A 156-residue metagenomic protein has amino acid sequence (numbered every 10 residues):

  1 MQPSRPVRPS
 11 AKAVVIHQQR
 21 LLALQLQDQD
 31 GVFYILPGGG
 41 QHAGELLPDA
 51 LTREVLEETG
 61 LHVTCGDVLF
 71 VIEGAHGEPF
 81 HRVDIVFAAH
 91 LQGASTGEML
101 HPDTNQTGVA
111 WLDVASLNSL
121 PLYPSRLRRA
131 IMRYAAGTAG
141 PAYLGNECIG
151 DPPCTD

Functional and structural regions predicted by a protein language model:
M1-L22, V71: Conserved N-terminal beta-strand and adjoining loop/helix that marks the start of the Nudix/MutT-like hydrolase domain
R5-V7, V32, P79-V83: Residue-level preference for beta-strand/loop junctions
V7, V14, Y34, L61 (+1 more regions): Residues that recognize and position ribonucleotide moieties
A11, V63-G66: Small-residue-enriched segments and motifs
A13, V68, F87-A89: A structural signal for short, well-ordered beta-strand segments
H17-E57: Conserved Nudix-box catalytic region and its N-terminal flanking loop in Nudix hydrolases and closely related
G31-F33, D103-D156: Nudix hydrolase/Nudix homology domain
Q41-T64, G74-R126: Unchanged
